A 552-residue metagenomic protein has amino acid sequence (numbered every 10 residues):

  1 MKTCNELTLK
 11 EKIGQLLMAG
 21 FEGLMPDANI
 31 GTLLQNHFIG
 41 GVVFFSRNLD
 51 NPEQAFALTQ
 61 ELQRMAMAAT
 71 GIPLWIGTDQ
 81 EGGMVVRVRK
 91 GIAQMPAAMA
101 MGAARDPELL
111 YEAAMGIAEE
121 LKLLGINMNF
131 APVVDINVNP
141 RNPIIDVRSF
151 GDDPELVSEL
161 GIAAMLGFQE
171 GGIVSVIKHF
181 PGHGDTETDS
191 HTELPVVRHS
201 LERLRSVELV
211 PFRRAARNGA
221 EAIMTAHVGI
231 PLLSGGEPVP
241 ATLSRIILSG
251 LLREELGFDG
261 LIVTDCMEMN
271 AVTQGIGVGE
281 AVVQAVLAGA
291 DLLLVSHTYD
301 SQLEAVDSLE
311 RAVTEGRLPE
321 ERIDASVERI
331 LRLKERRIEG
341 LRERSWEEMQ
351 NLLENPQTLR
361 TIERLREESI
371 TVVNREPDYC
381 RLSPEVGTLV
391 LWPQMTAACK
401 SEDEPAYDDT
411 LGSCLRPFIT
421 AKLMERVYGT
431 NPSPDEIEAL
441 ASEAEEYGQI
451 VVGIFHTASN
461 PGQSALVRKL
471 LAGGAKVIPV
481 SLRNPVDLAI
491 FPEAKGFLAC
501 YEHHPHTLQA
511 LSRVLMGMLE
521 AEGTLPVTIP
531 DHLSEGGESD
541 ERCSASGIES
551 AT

Functional and structural regions predicted by a protein language model:
M1-H37, I276-T552: Preference for extracellular/luminal or secreted protein segments
T8, V42, D79, D106 (+10 more regions): Conserved, mostly hydrophobic/aromatic
G20, P26, T32, R47-T70 (+3 more regions): Second-shell residues forming the walls of enzyme active-site clefts
T32-F45, M115-M128: Catalytic domains of carbohydrate-active enzymes, especially glycoside hydrolases
I92-R105, S149-G151: A charged helix-plus-loop insertion that forms the helical arch/lid used to bind and gate nucleic-acid substrates
R105-I126, E208, A281-L287: Alpha-helical scaffold segments that flank or form the walls of functional sites
V134-I144: Short, conserved phosphate-binding/catalytic loop or strand-edge motifs used in phosphoryl-/nucleotidyl-transfer
